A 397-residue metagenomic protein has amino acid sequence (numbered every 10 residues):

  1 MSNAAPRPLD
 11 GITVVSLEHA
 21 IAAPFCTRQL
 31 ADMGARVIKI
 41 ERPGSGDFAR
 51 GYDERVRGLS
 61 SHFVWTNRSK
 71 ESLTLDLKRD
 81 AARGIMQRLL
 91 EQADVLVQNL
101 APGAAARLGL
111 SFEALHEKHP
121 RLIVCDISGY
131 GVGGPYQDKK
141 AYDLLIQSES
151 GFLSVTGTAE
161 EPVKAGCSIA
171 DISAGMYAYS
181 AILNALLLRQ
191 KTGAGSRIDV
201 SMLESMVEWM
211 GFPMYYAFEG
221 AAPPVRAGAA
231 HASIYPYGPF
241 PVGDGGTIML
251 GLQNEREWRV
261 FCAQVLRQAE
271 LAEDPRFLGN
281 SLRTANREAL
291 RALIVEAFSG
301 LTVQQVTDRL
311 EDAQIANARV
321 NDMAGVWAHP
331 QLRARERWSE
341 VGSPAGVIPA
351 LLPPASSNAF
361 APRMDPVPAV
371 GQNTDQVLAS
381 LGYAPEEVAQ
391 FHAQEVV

Functional and structural regions predicted by a protein language model:
M1-K191, A369, D375-V397: N-terminal helix-loop segment corresponding to the beta1-alpha1 unit of nucleotide/adenylate-binding folds
M1-T13, P241-G243, G325-V397: Terminal low-complexity tails and localization/encapsulation signals of metabolic enzymes
G44, Y130-G131, M202-V207, D244-G246 (+2 more regions): Glycine-rich beta-alpha junction loops
F63, A227-A232, G238-P239, L250 (+2 more regions): Short Gly/Pro-enriched turn/cap motifs at secondary-structure boundaries
V132, A159-I169, Q190-M206, V225-A232 (+1 more regions): Conserved Rossmann-fold dehydrogenase catalytic segment
G175-G195, E208, F212-E219, C262-Q268 (+1 more regions): Oxidoreductase and adenylate-handling cofactor-binding alpha/beta cores
P236-A313, N317: Aromatic-enriched alpha-helical interface/lid elements that frame and gate functional surfaces
E311-L332: Conserved PLP cofactor-binding pocket of PLP-dependent enzymes
